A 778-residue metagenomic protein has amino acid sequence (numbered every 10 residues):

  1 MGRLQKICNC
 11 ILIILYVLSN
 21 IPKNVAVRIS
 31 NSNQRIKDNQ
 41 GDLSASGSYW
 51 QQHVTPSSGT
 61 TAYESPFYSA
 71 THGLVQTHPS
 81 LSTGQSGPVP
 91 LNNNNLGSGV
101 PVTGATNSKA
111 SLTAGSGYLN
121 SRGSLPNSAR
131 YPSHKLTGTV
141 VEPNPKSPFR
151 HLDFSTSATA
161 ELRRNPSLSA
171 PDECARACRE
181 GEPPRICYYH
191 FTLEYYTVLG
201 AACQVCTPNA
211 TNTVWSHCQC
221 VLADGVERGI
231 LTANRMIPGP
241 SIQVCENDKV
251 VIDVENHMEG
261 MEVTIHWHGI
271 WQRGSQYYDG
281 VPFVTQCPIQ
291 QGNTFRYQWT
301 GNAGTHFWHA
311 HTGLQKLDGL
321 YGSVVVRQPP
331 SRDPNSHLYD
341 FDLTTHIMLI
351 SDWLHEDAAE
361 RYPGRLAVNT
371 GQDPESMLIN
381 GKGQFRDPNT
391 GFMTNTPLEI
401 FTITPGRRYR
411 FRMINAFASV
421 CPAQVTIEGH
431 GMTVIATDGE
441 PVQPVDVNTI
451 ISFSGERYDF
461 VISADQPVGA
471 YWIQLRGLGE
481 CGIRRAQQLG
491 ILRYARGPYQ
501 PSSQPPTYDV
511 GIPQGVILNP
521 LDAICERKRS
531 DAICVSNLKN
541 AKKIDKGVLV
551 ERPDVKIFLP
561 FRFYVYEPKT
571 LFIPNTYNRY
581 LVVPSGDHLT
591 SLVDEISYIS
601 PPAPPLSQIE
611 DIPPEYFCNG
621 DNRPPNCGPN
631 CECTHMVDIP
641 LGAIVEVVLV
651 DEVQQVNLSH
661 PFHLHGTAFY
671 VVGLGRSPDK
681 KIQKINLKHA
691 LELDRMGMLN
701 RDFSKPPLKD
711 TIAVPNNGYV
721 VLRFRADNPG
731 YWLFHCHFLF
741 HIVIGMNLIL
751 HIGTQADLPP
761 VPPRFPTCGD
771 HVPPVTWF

Functional and structural regions predicted by a protein language model:
G2, N24-G41, G47-Y49, E64-S65 (+7 more regions): N-terminal, post-signal-peptide metal-ligating segments of extracellular/periplasmic oxidoreductases, dominated by
K6-K23: Cleavable N-terminal signal peptides of Sec/SRP-targeted secreted and luminal proteins
Q40-A45, Q51-E64, Y68-S121, L125-A129: Long, intrinsically disordered, low-complexity tracts enriched in Ser/Thr with interspersed Pro and often acidic
E142-N144, Q272-Q290, Q298, I350 (+7 more regions): Histidine- and aromatic-rich segments of cupredoxin/plastocyanin-like copper-binding domains
L162, G511, V721-F724: Short, intrinsically disordered, charge-biased short linear motifs at domain edges
E180-P183, L320-T344, L349, Q487-L518 (+1 more regions): Extracytoplasmic/periplasmic copper-protein system
Y189, L193-L338, V420-I450, Y471-A486 (+3 more regions): Histidine- and aromatic-enriched segments that form or immediately flank copper-ligand environments
H355: Conserved, well-structured core segments that form or line functional sites
